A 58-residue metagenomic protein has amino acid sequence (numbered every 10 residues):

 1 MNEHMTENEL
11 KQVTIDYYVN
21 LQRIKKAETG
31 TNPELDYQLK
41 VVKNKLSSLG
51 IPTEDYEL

Functional and structural regions predicted by a protein language model:
M1-T31, K40, S48-L58: N-terminal acidic leader/helix
